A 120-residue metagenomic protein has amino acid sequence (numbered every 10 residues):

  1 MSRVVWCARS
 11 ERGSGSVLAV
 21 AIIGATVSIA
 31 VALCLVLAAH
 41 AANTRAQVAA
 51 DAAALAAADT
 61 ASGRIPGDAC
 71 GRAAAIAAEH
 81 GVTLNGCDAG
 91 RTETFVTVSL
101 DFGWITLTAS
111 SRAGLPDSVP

Functional and structural regions predicted by a protein language model:
S2-C70: Alpha-helical assembly-interface signal, strongest on the long, hydrophobic N-terminal helix that forms
S2-R3, W104-P120: Low-complexity, S/T/G/P-rich flexible repeat/linker segments used as non-globular hinges and stalks within
V31-C34, V96-R112: Short, structured secondary-structure boundary patches
L55-F102, L115: Short amphipathic secondary-structure patches
